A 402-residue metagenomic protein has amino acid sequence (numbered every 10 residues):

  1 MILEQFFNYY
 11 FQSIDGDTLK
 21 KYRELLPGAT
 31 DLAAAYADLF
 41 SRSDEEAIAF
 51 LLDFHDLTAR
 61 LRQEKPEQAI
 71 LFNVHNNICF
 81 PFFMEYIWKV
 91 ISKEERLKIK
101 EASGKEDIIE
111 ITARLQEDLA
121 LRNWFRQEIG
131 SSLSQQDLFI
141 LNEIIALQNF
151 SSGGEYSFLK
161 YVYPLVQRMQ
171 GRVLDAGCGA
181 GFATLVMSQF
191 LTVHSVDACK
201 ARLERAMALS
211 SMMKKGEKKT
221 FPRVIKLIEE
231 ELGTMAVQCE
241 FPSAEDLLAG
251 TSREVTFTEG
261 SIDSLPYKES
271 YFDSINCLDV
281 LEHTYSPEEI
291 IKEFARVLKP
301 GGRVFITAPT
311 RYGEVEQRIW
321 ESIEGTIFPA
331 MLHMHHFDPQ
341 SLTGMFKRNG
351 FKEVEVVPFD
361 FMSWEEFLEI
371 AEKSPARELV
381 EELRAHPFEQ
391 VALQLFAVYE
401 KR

Functional and structural regions predicted by a protein language model:
I2-S264, I291, E321, A392-L395: Conserved N-terminal segment of class I S-adenosyl-L-methionine
N276: A conserved beta-strand element that flanks and buttresses the S-adenosyl-L-methionine
D279-V280: Short catalytic micro-motifs in class I SAM-dependent methyltransferases
E288-P300: A short glycine-rich, Lys/Arg-flanked "PGG" loop and its adjoining helix->strand segment in the class I
F305-I327: Conserved class I S-adenosyl-L-methionine
G325-S341: Acceptor-substrate binding/catalytic loop of class I
V354-E378, Q390: Conserved catalytic loop of SAM-dependent methyltransferase domains
K373-R402: Core SAM-dependent methyltransferase catalytic element
